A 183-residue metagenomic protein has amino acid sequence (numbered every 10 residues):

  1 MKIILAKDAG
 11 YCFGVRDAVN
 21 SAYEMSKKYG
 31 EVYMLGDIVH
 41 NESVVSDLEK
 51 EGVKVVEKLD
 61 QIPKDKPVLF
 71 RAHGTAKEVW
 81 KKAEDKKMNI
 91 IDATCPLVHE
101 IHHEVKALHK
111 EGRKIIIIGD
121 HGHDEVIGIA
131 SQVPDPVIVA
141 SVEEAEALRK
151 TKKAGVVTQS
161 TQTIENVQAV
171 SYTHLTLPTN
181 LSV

Functional and structural regions predicted by a protein language model:
K2-L148, T163-I164, A169-Y172: Active-site loop-to-helix "anion-binding N-cap" substructures in soluble metabolic enzymes
A6, G155-T158, L175: Short beta-strands and strand-loop turn motifs
E24, T179-N180: A very general structural signal that marks isolated residues within well-ordered alpha-helical segments
K152-K153, V157-I164: Conserved anion/nucleotide-ligand pocket segment
T173-T179: Conserved small/polar residues in nucleotide/adenosyl-binding loops
